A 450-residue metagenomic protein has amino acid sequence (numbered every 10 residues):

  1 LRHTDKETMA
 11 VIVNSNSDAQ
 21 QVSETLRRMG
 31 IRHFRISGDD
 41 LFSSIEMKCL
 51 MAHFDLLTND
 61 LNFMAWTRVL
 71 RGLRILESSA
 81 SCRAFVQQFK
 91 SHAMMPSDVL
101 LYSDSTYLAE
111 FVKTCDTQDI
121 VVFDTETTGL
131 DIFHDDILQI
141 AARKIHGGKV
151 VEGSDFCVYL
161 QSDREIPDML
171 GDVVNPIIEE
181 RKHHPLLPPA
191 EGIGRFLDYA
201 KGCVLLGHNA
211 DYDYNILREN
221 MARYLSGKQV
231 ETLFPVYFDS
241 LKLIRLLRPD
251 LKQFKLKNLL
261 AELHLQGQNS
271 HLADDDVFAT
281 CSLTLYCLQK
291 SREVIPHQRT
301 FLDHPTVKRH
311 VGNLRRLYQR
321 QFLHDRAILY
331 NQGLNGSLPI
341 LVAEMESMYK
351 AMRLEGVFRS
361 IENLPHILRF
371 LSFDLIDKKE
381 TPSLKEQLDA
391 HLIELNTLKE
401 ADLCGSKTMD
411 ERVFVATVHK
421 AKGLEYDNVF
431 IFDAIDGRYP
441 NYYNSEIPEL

Functional and structural regions predicted by a protein language model:
L1-D60, K255, L424-Y426: Conserved motor-region signature of P-loop NTPase helicases/translocases
R2-E7, S37, N59-L61, I177-L186 (+4 more regions): Short, polar/flexible loop-turn hinges at active-site or ligand-entry regions and domain interfaces
E7-V13, I120, C203-L205, R412-F414 (+1 more regions): Generic beta-sheet signal
V13-N16, K201-D211, I216-N220, L251-Q319: Acidic, Mg2+-coordinating catalytic module of metal-dependent nucleases/exonucleases that use a two-metal-ion mechanism
S17, T125-G129, K242, A279 (+2 more regions): Short, glycine/acidic-enriched loop or turn micro-motifs at the edges of active sites
A52-R74, P249-G267: A polyampholytic, Gly/Pro-enriched intrinsically disordered region
L56-F111, D119, D303-L450: Conserved helicase C-terminal RecA-like lobe
D116-F123, T127-F234, D250-H271: Conserved non-catalytic scaffold segment of RNase H-like nuclease domains
